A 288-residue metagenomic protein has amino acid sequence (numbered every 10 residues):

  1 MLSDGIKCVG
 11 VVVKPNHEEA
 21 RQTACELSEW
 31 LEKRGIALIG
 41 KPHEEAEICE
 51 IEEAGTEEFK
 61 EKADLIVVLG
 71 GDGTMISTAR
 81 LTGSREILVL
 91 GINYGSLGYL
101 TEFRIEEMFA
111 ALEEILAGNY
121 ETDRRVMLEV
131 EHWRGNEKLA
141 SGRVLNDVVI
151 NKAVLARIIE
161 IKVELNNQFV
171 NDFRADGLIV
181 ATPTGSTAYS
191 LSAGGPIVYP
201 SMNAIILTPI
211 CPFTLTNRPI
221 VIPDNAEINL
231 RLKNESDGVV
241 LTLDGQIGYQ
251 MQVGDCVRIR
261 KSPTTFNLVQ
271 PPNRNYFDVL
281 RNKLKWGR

Functional and structural regions predicted by a protein language model:
M1-L65, E106-E121, H132-G142, P272: ATP/NTP phosphate-donor binding region
V11, V68, V180: Redox-cofactor binding/interface segments in oxidoreductases and associated redox assembly factors
A20, G73-A79, T187-S192: Short glycine/serine/threonine-rich phosphate/pyrophosphate-binding segments that cradle anionic phosphate groups
I66, V89, L178-I179: Short, well-ordered beta-strand core segments
S77, T82-I92, Y99: Gly/Ser-rich helix-loop-strand patches that form or flank binding pockets for ribonucleotide-derived cofactors
L97-D176: Catalytic core of DAGKc-family lipid kinases
I150, N166-F169, L215-R288: ATP/nucleoside-binding phosphotransfer catalytic cores, i.e., glycine-rich phosphate-binding loops
N171-T216: Gly/Ser/Thr-rich active-site loops/lids in small-molecule metabolic enzymes that frequently grip phosphoryl groups
